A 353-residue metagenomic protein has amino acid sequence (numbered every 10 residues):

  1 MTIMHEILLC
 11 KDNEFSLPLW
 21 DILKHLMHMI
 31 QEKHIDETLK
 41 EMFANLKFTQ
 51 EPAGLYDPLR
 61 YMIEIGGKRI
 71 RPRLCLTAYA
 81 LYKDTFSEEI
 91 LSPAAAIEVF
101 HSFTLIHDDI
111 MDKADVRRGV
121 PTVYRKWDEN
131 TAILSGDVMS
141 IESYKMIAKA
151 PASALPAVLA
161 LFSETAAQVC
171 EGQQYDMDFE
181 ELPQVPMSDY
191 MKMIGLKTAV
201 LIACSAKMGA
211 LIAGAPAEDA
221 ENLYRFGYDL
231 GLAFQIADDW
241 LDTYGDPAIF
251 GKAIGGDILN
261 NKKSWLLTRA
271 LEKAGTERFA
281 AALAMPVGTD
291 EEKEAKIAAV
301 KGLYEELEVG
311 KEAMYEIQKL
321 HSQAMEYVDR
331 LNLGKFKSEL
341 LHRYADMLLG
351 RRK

Functional and structural regions predicted by a protein language model:
M1-M4: Methionine residue identity
L23-N45: N-terminal amphipathic/basic leader segments beginning at the initiator methionine
F48-A280, D346-L349: Mg2+-dependent prenyl diphosphate-binding active-site environment of isoprenoid biosynthetic enzymes
A274, R278-V328: Mobile late-domain/C-terminal helix-loop "cap" segments that border catalytic sites or the cytosolic face
K335-K353: Short, amphipathic C-terminal "tail helix"
